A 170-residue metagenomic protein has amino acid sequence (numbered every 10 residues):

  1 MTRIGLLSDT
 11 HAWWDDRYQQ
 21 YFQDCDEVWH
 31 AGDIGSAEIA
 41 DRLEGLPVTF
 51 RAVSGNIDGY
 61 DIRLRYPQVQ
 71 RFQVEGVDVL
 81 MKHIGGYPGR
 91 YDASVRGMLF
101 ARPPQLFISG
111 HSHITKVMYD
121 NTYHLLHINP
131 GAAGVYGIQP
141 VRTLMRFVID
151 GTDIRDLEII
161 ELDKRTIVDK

Functional and structural regions predicted by a protein language model:
M1-F50, D58-Q68, V74-G76, P140-T143 (+1 more regions): N-terminal active-site segment of His-dependent metallophosphoesterases
M1-I4, R71-L80, D120-L126, I149-E158: Beta-strand-turn-beta hairpins that frame and shape the catalytic cleft of phosphate-ester-processing enzymes
L6-S8, E27-D33, R51-N56, L80-H83 (+2 more regions): Active-site neighborhood of phospho(di)ester-bond hydrolases with catalytic His/Asp-centered motifs
A12, S36, G86, I114 (+1 more regions): Short active-site segment of divalent metal-dependent hydrolases/proteases that encodes the spacing between
W13, G59, P88, Y136 (+2 more regions): Flexible, glycine-rich phosphate/dinucleotide-binding loops and adjacent beta-alpha linkers at cofactor/substrate
R51-A93, G97-P103: Helix-adjacent hinge/juxtasegments
R90-D153: Conserved beta-sheet core of the metallophosphoesterase superfamily
L157-D169: Short, solvent-exposed aromatic-acidic interface loops
